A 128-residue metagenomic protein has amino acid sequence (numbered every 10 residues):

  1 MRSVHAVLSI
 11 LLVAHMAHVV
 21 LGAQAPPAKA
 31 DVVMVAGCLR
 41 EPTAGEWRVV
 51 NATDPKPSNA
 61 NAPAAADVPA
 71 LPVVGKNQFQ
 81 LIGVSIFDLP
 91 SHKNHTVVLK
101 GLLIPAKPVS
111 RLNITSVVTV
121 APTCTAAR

Functional and structural regions predicted by a protein language model:
M1-V4: N-terminal secretory signal peptides that target proteins for export/translocation
A6-H18: Bacterial N-terminal signal peptides
H18-R128: Conserved RNA-binding domains used in RNP assembly and mRNA/RNA metabolism
